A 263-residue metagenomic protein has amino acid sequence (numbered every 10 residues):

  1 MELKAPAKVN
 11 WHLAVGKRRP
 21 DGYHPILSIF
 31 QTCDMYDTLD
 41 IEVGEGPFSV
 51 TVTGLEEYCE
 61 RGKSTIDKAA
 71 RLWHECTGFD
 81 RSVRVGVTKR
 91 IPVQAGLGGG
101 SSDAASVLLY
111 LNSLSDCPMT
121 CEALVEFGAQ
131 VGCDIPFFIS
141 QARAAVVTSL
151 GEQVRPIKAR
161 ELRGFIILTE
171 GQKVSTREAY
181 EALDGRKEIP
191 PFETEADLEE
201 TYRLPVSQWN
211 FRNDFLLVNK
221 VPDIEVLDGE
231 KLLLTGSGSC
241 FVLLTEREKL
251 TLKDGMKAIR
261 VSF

Functional and structural regions predicted by a protein language model:
M1-A95, S113, C117-V125, A159-E161 (+1 more regions): ATP-binding N-lobe of GHMP and related small-molecule kinases
V9, A145, S239-F241: Glycine-centered loop/turn positions within well-structured domains that cap or flank conserved ligand/cofactor-binding
G46-C59, V107, A129, T201-R212: Short, basic/glycine-rich phosphate-binding loops at helix/coil junctions that contact nucleotide phosphates
V50, F138-K231, L244-F263: Conserved, helical-rich catalytic subdomain that frames metal- and/or nucleotide-binding sites in enzyme alpha/beta
A95-C121, F137-I139: DPxDG-like acidic metal-binding loop motif
G99-G100, L234-S239: Glycine-rich beta-strand-to-loop/alpha-helix junction loops that act as flexible
T120-V131, L252: Short, well-structured alpha-helical segments that form the helix of a local strand-helix-strand
